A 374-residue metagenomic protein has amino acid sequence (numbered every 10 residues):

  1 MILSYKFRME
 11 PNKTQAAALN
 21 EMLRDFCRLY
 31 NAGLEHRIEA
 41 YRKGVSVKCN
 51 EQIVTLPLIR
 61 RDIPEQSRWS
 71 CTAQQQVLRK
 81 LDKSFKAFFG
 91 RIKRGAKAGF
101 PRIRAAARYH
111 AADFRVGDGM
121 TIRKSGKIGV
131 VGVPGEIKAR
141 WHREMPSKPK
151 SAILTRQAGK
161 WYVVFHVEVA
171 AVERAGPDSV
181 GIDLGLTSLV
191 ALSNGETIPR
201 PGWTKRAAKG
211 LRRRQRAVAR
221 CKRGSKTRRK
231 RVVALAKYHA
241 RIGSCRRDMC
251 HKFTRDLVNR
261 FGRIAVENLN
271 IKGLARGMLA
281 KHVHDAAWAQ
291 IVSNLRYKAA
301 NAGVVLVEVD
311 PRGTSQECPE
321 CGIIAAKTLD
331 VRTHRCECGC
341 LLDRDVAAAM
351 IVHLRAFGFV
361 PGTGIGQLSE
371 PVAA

Functional and structural regions predicted by a protein language model:
M1-A374: Nucleic-acid substrate recognition interfaces
